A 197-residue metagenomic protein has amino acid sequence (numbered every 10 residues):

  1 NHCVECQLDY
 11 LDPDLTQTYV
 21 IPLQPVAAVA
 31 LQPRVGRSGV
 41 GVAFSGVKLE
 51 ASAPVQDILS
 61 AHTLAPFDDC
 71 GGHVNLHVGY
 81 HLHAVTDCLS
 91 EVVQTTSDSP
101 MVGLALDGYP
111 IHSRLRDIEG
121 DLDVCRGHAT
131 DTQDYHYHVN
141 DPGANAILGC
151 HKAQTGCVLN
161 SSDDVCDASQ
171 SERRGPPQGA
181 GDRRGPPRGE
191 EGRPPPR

Functional and structural regions predicted by a protein language model:
N1-A61: Solvent-exposed N-terminal domain segments of exported/luminal and surface proteins
N1-D12, E91-R197: Extracellular glycan/ECM-engagement signal in secreted proteins
T16-T18, R37-G39, F67, H77-H81 (+4 more regions): Extracellular structured ligand-interaction cores
I21, A43-K48, L76-L89, D131-A144: Extracellular/lumenal glycan-associated surfaces
P25, A53-V55, A84-C88, L115-R116 (+1 more regions): A mature extracytoplasmic/lumenal domain signature
Q32-P33, P54, H83, V92-T96: Short, solvent-exposed loop/turn and secondary-structure capping segments
G36, V40-C70, D98, V102-C125: Short, flexible domain-boundary/linker segments around small modular repeats
